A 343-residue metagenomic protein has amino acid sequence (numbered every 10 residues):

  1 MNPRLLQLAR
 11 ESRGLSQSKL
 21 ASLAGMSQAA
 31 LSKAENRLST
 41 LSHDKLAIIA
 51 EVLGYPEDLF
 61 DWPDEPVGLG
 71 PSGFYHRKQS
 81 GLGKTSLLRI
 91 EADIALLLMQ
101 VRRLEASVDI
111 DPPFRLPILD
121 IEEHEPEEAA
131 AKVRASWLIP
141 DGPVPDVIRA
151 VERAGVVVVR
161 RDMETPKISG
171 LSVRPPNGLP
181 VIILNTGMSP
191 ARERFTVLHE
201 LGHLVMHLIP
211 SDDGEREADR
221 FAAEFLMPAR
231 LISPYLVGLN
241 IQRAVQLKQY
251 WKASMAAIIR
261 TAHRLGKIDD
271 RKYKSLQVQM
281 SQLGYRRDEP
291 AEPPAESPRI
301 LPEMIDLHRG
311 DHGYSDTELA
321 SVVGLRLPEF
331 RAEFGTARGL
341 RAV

Functional and structural regions predicted by a protein language model:
M1-V343: Active-site hotspot residues in diverse enzymes, especially metal/ion-binding acidic/histidine motifs
